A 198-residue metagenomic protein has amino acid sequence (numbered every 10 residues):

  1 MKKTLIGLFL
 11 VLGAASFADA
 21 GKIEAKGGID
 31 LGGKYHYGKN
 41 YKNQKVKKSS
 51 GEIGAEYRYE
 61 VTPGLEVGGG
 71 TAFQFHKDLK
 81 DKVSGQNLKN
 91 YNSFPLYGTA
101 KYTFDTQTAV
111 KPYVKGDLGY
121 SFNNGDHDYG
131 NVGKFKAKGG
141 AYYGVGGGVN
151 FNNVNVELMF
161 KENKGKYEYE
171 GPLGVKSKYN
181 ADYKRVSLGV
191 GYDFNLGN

Functional and structural regions predicted by a protein language model:
T4-G13: Sec-dependent N-terminal signal peptides
A18-Y59, A100, L118, G125 (+2 more regions): Short glycine/proline- and aromatic-enriched beta-strand/turn motifs that initiate or cap beta-hairpins
G21, K45-I53, N90-L96, V110 (+4 more regions): Residues that define the transmembrane beta-barrel architecture of outer-membrane proteins
K22-L31, Y41-L96, N155: Glycine- and aromatic-enriched membrane insertion/assembly motifs of diderm outer-membrane and organelle channel
I23, G64-V67, Q107-V110, F151-L158 (+1 more regions): Repeated loop/turn-to-beta-strand initiation elements of outer-membrane beta-barrel proteins
I23-G27, G69-T71, G98-A100, V114-L118 (+3 more regions): Membrane-embedded beta-strand positions of outer-membrane beta-barrel proteins
Y35-K45, L79-N87, N124-K134, K166-K176: Outer-membrane beta-barrel translocator domains and adjoining extracellular loop/strand segments of Gram-negative
H36, Q74-K80, Y143, G148-N198: Predominantly the C-terminal beta-signal and adjacent terminal strand-loop region of outer-membrane beta-barrel
